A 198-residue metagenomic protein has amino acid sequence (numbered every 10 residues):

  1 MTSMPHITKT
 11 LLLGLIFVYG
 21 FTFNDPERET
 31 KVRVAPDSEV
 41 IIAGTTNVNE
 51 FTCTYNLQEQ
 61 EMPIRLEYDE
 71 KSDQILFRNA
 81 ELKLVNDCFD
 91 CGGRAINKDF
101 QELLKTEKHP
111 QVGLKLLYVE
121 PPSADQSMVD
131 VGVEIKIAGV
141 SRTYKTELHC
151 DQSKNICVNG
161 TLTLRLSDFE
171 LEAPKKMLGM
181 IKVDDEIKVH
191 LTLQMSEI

Functional and structural regions predicted by a protein language model:
M1-V32: Bacterial Sec-dependent N-terminal signal peptides
F21-I198: Low-complexity, acidic/polar, glycine-enriched regions of mature
